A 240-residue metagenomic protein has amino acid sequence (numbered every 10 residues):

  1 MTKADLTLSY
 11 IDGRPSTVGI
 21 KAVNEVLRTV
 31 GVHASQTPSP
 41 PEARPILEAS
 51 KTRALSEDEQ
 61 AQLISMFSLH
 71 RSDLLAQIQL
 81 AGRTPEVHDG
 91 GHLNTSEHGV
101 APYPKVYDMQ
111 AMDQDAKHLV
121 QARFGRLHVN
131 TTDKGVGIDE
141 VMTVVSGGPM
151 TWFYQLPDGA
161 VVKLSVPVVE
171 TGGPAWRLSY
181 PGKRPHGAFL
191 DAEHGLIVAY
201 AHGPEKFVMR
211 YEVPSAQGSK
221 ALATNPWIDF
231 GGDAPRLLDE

Functional and structural regions predicted by a protein language model:
M1-V23: Intrinsically disordered, low-structural-confidence terminal and linker regions
G19-A22, Q155, G172-P174, P181-G182: General structural signal for secondary-structure boundaries
L27, V32-E170, L190-E240: Active-site region of the double-stranded beta-helix
P174-H194: Extracellular beta-helix/beta-solenoid repeat scaffolds
